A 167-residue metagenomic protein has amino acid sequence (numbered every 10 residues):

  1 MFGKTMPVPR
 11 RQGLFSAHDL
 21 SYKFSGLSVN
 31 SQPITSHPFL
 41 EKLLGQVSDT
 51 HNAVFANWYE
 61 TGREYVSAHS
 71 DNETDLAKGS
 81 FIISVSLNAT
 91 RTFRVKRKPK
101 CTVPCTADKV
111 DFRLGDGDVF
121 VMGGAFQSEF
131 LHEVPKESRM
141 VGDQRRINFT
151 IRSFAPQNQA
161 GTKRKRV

Functional and structural regions predicted by a protein language model:
M1-V167: Non-heme Fe(II) oxygenase metal-center motifs and adjacent flexible, charged/small-residue loops
